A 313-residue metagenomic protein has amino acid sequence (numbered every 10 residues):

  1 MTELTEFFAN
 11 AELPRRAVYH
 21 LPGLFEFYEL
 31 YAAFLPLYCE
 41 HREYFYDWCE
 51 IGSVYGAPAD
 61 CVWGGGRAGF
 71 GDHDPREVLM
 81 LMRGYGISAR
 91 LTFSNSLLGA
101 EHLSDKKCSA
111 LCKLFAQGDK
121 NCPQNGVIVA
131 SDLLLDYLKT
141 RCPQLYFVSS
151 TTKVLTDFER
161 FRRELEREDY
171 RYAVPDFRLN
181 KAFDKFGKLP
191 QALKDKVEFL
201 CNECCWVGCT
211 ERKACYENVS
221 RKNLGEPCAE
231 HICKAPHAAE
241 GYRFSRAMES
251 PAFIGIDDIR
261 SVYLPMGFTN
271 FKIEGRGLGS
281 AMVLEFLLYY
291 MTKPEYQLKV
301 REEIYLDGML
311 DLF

Functional and structural regions predicted by a protein language model:
T2-E164, Y170-F313: Active-site pocket-lining/capping segments in soluble small-molecule metabolic enzymes
